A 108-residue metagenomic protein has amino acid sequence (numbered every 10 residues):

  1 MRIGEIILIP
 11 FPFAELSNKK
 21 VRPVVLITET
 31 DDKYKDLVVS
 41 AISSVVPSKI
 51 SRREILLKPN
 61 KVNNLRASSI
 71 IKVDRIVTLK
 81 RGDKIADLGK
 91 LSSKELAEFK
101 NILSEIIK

Functional and structural regions predicted by a protein language model:
E15-S17, L103: Generic alpha-helical secondary structure signal
S17-K20, L26-P59: Compact nucleic-acid interaction/catalytic patches
N60-K108: C-terminal terminal-subdomain/extension
